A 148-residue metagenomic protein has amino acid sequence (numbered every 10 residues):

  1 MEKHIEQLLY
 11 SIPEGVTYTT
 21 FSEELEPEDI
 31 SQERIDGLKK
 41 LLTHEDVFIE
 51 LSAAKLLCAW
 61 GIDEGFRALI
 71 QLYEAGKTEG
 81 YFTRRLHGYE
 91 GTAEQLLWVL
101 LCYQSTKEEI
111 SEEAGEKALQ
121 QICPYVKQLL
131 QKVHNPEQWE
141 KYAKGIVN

Functional and structural regions predicted by a protein language model:
M1-Q7, D29-T43, I62-E79, E108-L129: Amphipathic alpha-helical scaffolding segments comprising HEAT/armadillo-like alpha-solenoid repeats
Q7-I30, L51-G61, Y81-E113, E137-N148: Structural detector for internal amphipathic alpha-helices that build alpha-solenoid repeat scaffolds
L119-N148: Conserved binding-pocket/active-site segment within a compact domain
